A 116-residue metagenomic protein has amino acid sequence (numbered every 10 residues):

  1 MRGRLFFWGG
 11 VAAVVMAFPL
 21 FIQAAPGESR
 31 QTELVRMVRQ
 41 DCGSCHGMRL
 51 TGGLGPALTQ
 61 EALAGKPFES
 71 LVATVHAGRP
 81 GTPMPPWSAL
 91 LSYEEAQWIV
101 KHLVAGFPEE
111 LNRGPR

Functional and structural regions predicted by a protein language model:
M1-R4: N-terminal secretory signal peptides that target proteins for export/translocation
G9-P19: Bacterial N-terminal signal peptides
V15-M16, E95, G106, P115: Amphipathic alpha-helical interaction segments
A17-V38, R113-R116: Electrostatic cytochrome c docking/interface patches
E28-T51, A64, S70-A77: Sequence/structural segment immediately N-terminal to covalent heme-attachment motifs in c-type and related
Q40, P56, T82: Glycine-centered loop/turn positions within well-structured domains that cap or flank conserved ligand/cofactor-binding
G52, Q60-P108: Extracytoplasmic electron-transfer domains, predominantly the class I c-type cytochrome c fold
